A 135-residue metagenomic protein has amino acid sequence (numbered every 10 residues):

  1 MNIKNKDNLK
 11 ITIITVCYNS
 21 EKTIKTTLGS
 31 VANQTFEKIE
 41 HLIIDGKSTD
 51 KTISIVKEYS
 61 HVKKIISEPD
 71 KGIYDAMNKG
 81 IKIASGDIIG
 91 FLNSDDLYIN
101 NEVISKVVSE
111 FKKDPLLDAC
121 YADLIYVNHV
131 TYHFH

Functional and structural regions predicted by a protein language model:
M1-A32: N-proximal low-complexity "stem/linker" segments adjacent to membrane-targeting elements
K22-K25, D50-E58: Acidic helix N-cap motif at the loop->helix transition within catalytic regions of sugar-transfer enzymes
K38-K47, I66-S67: Short beta-strand/loop segment that forms part of the nucleotide-sugar
D45-S54, N93: A conserved acidic beta->alpha catalytic loop
S67-A84: Glycine-rich, basic loop-to-helix element that forms the pyrophosphate-binding segment of sugar-nucleotide handling
K71, D96-Y98, L124-Y126: Acidic metal-phosphate-binding loop of nucleotide-sugar-dependent transferases
I89: Short aromatic/hydrophobic "clamp" motif used to bind/position activated sugar donors
N101-F134: Conserved donor NDP-sugar-binding/catalytic core segment of glycosyltransferases
